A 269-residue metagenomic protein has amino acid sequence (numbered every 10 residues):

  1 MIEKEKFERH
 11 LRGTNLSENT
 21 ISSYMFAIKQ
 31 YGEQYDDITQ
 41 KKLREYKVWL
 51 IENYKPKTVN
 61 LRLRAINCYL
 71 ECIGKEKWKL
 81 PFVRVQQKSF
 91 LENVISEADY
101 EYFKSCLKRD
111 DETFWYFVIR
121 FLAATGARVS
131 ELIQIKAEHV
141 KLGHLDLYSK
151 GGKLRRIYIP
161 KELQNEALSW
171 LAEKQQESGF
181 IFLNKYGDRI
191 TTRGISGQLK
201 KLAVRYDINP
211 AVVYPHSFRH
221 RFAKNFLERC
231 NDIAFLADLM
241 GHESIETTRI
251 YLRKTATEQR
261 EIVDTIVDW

Functional and structural regions predicted by a protein language model:
M1-W269: Conserved catalytic core of the tyrosine transesterase superfamily
